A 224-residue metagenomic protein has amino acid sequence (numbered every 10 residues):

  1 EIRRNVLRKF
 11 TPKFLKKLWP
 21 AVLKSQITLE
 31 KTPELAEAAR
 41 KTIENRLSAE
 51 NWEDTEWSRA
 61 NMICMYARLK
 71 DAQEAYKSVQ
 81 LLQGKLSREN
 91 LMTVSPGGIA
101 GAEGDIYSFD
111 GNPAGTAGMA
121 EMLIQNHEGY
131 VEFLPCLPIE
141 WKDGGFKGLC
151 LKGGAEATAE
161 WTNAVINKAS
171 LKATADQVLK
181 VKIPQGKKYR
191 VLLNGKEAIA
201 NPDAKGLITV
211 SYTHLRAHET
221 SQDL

Functional and structural regions predicted by a protein language model:
E1-Y130, N167: Active-site core of glycosidic bond-cleaving carbohydrate-active enzymes
T11-K13, L123-I124, K147-L151, T158-E160 (+1 more regions): A general structural signal for short secondary-structure junctions and capping/turn motifs
P135-T174: Surface beta-strand/loop "capping" patches
K172-Q185: Surface-exposed beta-strand/loop patches in extracellular or lumenal glycoproteins
V181, I208-S211: Generic detection of short hydrophobic beta-strand segments and adjacent strand-loop junctions
Y189-T209: Solvent-exposed beta-strand/loop surfaces of large extracellular or lumenal domains
T213-T220: Conserved small/polar residues in nucleotide/adenosyl-binding loops
D223: Cationic, low-complexity basic patches in intrinsically disordered or flexible, solvent-exposed regions
